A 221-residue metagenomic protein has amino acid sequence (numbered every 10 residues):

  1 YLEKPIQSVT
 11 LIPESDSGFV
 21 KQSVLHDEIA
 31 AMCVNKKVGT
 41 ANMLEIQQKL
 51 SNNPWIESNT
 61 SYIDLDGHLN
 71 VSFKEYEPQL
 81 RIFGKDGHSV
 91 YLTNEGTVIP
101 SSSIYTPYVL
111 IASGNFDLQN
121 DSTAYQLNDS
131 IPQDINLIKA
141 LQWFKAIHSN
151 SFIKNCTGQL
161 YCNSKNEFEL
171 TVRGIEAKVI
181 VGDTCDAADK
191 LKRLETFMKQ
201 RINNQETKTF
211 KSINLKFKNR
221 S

Functional and structural regions predicted by a protein language model:
Y1-T10, V20-N52, E57-S221: Charged, solvent-exposed interaction patches on well-folded alpha/beta domains that mediate macromolecular contacts
P13-S17: Short glycine-enriched loops at secondary-structure junctions
